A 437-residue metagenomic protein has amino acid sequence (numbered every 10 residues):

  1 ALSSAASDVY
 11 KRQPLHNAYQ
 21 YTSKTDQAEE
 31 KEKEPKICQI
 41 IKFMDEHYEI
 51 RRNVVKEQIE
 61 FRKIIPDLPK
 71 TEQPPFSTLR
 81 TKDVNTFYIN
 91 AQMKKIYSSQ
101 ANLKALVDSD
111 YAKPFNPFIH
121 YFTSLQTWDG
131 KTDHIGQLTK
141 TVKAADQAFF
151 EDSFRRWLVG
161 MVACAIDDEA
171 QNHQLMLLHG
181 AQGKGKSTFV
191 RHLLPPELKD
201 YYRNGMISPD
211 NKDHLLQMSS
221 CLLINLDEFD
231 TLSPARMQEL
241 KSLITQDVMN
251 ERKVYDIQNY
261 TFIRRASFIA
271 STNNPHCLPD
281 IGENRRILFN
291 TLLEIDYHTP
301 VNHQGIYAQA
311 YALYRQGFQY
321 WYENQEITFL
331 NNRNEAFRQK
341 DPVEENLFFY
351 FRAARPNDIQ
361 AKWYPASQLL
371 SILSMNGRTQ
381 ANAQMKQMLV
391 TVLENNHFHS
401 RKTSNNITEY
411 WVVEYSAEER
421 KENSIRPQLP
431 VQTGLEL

Functional and structural regions predicted by a protein language model:
A1-Q13: Single conserved hydrophobic/aromatic residue that forms the stacking wall/gate of nucleotide- or nucleobase-binding
L15-R156, Y201: Segments of Walker-type
S109-S219: P-loop NTPase catalytic core of nucleic-acid-dependent motor ATPases
H214-S219, K253-S271: AAA+/SF3 P-loop NTPase mechanochemical coupling elements
L222-I244, L278-E283: Conserved AAA+/SF3 P-loop NTPase catalytic/coupling segment centered on the Walker-B
Q238-Y260: Conserved catalytic/switch belt of AAA+ P-loop NTPases
P279-D296: A short helix-turn-beta junction within AAA+ P-loop NTPase domains corresponding to the substrate/partner-engaging
W321-L437: DNA transaction DNA-binding modules
